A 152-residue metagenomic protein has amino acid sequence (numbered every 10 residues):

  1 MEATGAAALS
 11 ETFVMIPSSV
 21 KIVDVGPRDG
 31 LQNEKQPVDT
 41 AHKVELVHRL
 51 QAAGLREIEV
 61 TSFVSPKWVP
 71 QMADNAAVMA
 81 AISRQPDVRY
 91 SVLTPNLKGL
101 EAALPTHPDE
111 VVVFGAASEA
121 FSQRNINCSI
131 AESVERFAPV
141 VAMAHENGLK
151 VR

Functional and structural regions predicted by a protein language model:
F13-K35, E110-N125, L149-R152: N-terminal small/glycine-rich loop or linker at the start of catalytic domains across soluble metabolic enzymes
I16-D24, K43-T61, K67-A73: N-terminal glycine-rich anion-binding loops that anchor highly charged ligand groups
V25-H42, V88-L97, S122-I130: Active-site mouth loops of central-metabolism enzymes
A52-L55, P108, E146-L149: A structural motif
R56-A81, G115-C128: Glycine-rich, proline-tolerant flexible connector loops at the mouths of alpha/beta enzymes
E57-E59, S91, V112, R152: Conserved beta-strand positions in the central sheet of alpha/beta enzyme cores
W68-V92, E132-L149: Alpha-helix-loop-beta-strand connector modules within alpha/beta enzyme cores
N96-T106: Catalytic cores of alpha/beta
